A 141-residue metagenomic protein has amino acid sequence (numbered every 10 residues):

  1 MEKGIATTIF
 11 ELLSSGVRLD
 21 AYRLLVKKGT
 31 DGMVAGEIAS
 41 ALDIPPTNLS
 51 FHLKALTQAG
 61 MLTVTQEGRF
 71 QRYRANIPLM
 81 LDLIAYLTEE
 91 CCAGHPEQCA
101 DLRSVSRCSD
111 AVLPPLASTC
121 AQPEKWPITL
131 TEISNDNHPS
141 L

Functional and structural regions predicted by a protein language model:
M1-I5, V26-K27, I77-L141: Amphipathic alpha-helical dimerization/coiled-coil segments that flank or bridge DNA-binding/regulatory modules
G4-P45, E67-L79: N-terminal helix-turn-helix DNA-binding core of bacterial DNA-binding proteins
V34-A35, T65, P96, A100: Short, hydrophobic secondary-structure boundary micro-motifs
S40, T57-Q58: Alpha-helical residues within the helix-turn-helix
P45-P46, H52: Short coil turns linking two alpha-helices in DNA-binding domains
L49, L56, Y73: Divalent metal-coordination and catalytic microenvironments
G60-T63, G68-R69, I84-Y86: Short, Lys/Arg-enriched C-terminal cap helix and immediately downstream tail that follows
